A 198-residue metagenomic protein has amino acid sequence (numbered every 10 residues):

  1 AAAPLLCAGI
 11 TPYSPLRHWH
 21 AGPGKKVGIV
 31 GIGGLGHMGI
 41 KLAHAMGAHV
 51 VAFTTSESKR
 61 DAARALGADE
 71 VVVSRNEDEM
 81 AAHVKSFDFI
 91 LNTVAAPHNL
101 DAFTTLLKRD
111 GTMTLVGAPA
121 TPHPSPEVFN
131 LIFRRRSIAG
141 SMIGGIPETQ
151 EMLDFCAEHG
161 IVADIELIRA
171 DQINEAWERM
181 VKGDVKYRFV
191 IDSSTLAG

Functional and structural regions predicted by a protein language model:
A1-R17, V30-M38: A glycine-rich, Thr/Ser-enriched phosphate-binding loop motif common to dinucleotide/cofactor-binding enzymes
L16, I40, R60, L100-F103 (+1 more regions): Generic hydrophobic/aromatic pocket-lining and core-packing "Φ" positions
P23-I32, H44-A102: Adenosine-nucleotide cofactor-binding segment
K26, G111-T112, S137: Short glycine-centered segments of the SAM/dcSAM-binding site in methyltransferase folds
L107-R109: Helix-to-beta-strand junctions that scaffold the AdoMet/dcAdoMet cofactor pocket in Class I SAM-dependent enzymes
G117-R135, I146-D154: Rossmann-fold NAD(P)-binding glycine/threonine-rich loop
I146-G198: C-terminal hydrophobic helical "lid"/dimerization subdomain of Rossmann-like NAD(P)H-dependent oxidoreductases
